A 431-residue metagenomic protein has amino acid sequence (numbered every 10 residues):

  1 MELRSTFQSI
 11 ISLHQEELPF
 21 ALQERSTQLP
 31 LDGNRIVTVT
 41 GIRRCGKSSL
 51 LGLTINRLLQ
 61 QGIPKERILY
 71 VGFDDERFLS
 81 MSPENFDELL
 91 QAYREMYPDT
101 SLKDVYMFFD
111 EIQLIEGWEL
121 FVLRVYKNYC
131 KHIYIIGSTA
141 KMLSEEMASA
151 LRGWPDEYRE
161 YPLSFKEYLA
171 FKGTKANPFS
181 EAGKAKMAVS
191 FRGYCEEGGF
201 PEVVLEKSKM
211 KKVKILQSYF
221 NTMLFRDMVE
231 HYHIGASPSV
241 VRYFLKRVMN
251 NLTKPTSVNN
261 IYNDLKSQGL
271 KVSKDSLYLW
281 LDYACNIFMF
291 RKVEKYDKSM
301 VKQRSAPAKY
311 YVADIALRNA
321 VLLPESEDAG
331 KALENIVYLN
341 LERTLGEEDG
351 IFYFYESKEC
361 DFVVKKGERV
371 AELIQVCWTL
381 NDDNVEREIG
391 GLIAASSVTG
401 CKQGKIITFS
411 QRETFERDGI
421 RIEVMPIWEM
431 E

Functional and structural regions predicted by a protein language model:
M1-E17, T40, S49, L53-N56 (+2 more regions): A cross-kingdom feature that marks ATP-driven nucleic-acid transaction machinery
E2-H14, K166, A170-L339, G346-F352 (+1 more regions): Interdomain hinge/linker elements that couple catalytic modules in large macromolecular machines
E16-L31: Pre-Walker A adenine-sensing motif
G46: Conserved glycine(s) of the Walker
Q60-D75: Conserved catalytic segments around the Walker B and adjacent sensor/switch elements of P-loop NTPase domains
V71-L102: Short glycine-rich substrate-engagement loop in P-loop NTPases that contacts/grips substrate
H132-S138, R159: Structural recognition of the conserved hydrophobic beta-strand(s) that form the central parallel beta-sheet of P-loop
K141-E157, K172: Short regulatory helix/loop adjacent to the ATP-binding pocket of P-loop NTPases
